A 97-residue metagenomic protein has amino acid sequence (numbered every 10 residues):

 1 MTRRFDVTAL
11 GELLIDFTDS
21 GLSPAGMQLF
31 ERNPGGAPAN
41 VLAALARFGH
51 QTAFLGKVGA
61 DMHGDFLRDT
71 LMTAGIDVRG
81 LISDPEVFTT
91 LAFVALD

Functional and structural regions predicted by a protein language model:
M1-S23, L29: Positively charged, low-complexity intrinsically disordered leader regions
T2, A25, G36, E86-F88: A generic fold-level signal
V7, P38-L42, G64, T90: A general structural signal for well-ordered alpha-helical segments in protein cores
L13, A37-P38, V58-D61: Gly/Ser/Thr-rich beta-alpha loop segments that engage phosphate groups in nucleotides
S20-L29, D69, A74-D77: Glycine/charged-rich beta-loop-alpha catalytic/anionic-binding loops adjacent to active sites
S23-A43: Short catalytic helix/loop segments, enriched in acidic residues and glycine and frequently bearing histidine
A46: Gly/Ala-rich phosphate-binding loop of Rossmann-like dinucleotide-binding domains, activating on the conserved
Q51-D97: Conserved N-terminal subdomain of the carbohydrate kinase-like
